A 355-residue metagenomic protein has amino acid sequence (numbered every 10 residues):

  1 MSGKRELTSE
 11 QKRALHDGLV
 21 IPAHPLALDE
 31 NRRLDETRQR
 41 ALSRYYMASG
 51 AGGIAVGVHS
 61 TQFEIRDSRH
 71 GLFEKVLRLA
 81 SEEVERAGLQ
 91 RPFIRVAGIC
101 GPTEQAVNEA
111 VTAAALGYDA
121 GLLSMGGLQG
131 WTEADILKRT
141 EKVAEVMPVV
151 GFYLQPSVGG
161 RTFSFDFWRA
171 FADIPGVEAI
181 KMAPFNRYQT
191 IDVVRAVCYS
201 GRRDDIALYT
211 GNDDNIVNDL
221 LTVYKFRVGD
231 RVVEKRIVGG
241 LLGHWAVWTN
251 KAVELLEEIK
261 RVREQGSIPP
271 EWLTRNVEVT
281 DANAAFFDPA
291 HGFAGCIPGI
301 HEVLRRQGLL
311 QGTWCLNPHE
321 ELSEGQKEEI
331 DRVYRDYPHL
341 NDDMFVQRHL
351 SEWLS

Functional and structural regions predicted by a protein language model:
S2-E10, I21-P25, S49-G50, R231-S355: C-terminal alpha-helical cap/extension of soluble enzyme domains
S2-W168, H319, D343-W353: Active-site beta->alpha loop and helix N-cap motifs at the rims of alpha/beta catalytic domains
D35-R38, L42, L72, V76 (+12 more regions): General structural feature for long, well-ordered alpha-helical segments within catalytic domains of soluble enzymes
Y46, A80-V84, V197-C198, N283 (+1 more regions): Hydrophobic, Leu/Ile/Phe/Ala-enriched alpha-helical segments that form helix-helix packing faces
G50, G117-Y118, P175, G201 (+1 more regions): Glycine-centered loop/turn motif at secondary-structure junctions
V84-A87, R91, Y199-I206, R263 (+2 more regions): Structural alpha-beta junctions
E145, Q155-C296: Catalytic alpha/beta core domains of metabolic enzymes, predominantly
